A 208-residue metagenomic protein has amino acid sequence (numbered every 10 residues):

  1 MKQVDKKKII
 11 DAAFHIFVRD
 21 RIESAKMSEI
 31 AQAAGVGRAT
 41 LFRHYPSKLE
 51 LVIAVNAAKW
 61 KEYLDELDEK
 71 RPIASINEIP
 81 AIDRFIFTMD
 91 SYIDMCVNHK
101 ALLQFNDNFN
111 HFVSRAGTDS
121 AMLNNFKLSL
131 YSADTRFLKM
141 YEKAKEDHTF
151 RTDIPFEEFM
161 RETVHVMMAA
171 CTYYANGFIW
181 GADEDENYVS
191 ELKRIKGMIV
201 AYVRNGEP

Functional and structural regions predicted by a protein language model:
M1-A33, L49-I53, A74: Basic, helix-initiating cap at the start of DNA-binding domains
R19-I22, R43, R151: Helix-turn-helix/winged-helix DNA-binding modules
A34-Y45: Short hydrophobic/aromatic patch on the recognition helix
A54, E69-A101, F156-T163, L192: Hydrophobic alpha-helical connector segments
A57-D65: Short, basic, alpha-helical segments at the C-terminal edge of helix-turn-helix-like DNA-binding modules
D83, L128-L130, E146-V164: All-alpha amphipathic helical-bundle segments outside canonical DNA-binding/catalytic cores that form hydrophobic
S91-D94, T135, K139-D147, R161-P208: C-terminal peripheral helix-coil segments that are non-catalytic and often amphipathic
D94-R136, E157-E158: Short secondary-structure transition hinges
